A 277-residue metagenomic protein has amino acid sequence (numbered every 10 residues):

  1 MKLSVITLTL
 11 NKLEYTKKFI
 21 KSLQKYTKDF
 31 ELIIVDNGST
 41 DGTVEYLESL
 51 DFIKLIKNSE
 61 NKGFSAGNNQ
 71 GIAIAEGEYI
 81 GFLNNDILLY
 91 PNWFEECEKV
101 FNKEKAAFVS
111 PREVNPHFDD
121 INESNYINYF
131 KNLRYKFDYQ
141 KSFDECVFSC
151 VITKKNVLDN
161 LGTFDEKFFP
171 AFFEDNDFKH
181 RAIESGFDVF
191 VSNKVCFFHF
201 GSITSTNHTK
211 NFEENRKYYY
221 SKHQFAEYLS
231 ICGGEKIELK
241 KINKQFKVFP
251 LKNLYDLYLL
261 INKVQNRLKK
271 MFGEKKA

Functional and structural regions predicted by a protein language model:
K21-F30: Short, acidic, metal-binding catalytic loop of nucleotide-sugar glycosyltransferases
S22, D36-E45, E60, Y90: A conserved acidic beta->alpha catalytic loop
N58-A75: Glycine-rich, basic loop-to-helix element that forms the pyrophosphate-binding segment of sugar-nucleotide handling
S65, N115, L133-N156, A171: A recurrent flexible, glycine/aromatic-enriched loop bordering the glycosyltransferase active site that acts as
I80: Short aromatic/hydrophobic "clamp" motif used to bind/position activated sugar donors
L88-S124: Conserved donor NDP-sugar-binding/catalytic core segment of glycosyltransferases
A171-D177: Acidic donor-binding loop at a coil-to-helix junction in glycosyltransferase catalytic cores that engages
F190-K210, Y218: Active-site donor/metal-binding and catalytic loop motifs of nucleotide-sugar-dependent glycosylation enzymes
